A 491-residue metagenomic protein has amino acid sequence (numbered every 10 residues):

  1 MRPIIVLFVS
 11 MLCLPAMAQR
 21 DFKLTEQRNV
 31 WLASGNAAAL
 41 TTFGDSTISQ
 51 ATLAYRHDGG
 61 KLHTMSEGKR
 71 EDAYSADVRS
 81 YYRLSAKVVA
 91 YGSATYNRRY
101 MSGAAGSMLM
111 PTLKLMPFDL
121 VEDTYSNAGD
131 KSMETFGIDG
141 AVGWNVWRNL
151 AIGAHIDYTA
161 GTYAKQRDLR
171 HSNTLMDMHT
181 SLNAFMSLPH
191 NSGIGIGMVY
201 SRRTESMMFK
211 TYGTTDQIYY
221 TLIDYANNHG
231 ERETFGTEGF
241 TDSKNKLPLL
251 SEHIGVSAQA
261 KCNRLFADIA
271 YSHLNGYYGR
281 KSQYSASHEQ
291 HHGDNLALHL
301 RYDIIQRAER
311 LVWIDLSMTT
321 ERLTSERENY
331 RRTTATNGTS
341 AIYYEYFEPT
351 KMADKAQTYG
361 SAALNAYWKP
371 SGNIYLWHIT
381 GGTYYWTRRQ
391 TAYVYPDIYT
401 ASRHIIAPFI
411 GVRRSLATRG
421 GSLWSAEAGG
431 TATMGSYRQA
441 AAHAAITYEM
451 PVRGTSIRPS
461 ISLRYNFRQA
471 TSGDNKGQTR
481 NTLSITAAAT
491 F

Functional and structural regions predicted by a protein language model:
A51-L53, G92-A94, A154-I156, L182 (+9 more regions): Membrane-embedded beta-strand positions of outer-membrane beta-barrel proteins
Y55-G59, Y96-Y100, Y158-T162, Y200-T204 (+12 more regions): Transmembrane beta-strands of outer-membrane beta-barrel pores
K61-G68, G103-L109, Y163-H171, M207-G213 (+5 more regions): Outer-membrane beta-barrel translocator domains and adjoining extracellular loop/strand segments of Gram-negative
R70-A76, S132-I138, L169-T180, P248-V256 (+7 more regions): Residues that define the transmembrane beta-barrel architecture of outer-membrane proteins
A76-Y82, I138-W144, T180-M186, M198 (+8 more regions): Residues on the lipid-exposed face of transmembrane beta-strands in outer-membrane beta-barrel proteins
K87-A90, R148-I152, P189-I194, N263-A267 (+4 more regions): Repeated loop/turn-to-beta-strand initiation elements of outer-membrane beta-barrel proteins
H190, T479-F491: Outer-membrane beta-barrel "beta-signal"
G230-I374, H378: Long, internal scaffold/assembly segments composed of regular secondary structure
